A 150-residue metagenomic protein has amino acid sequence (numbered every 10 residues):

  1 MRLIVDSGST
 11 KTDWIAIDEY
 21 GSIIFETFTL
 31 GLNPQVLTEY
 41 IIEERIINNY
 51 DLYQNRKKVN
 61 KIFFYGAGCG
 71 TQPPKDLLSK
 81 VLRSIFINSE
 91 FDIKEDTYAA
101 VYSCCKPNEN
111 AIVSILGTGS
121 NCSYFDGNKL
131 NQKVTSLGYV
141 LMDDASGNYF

Functional and structural regions predicted by a protein language model:
R2-D6, V59-F63, A111-I115: Short glycine-aspartate micro-motif
R2-E44, L130-N131, S136-V140: Short glycine-rich, Thr/Ser-proximal phosphate-binding strand/loop in the N-terminal lobe of ATP-dependent enzymes
V5, E90-D96, S114-L116: General beta-strand structural signal in soluble alpha/beta enzymes
T12-I17, Y102, S114, S120-F125: Short beta-strand scaffold segments in enzyme catalytic cores
Y40-Q54: Short, well-ordered amphipathic alpha-helical segments that serve as non-catalytic structural scaffolds within diverse
D51-D92, C104-K106: Short beta-strand-loop/turn "lid" adjacent to the catalytic site in phosphate-handling enzymes
E95-Y98, Y102-K106, K133: Gly/Ser-rich oxyanion-binding loop with an adjacent helix/lid that shapes the negatively charged ligand pocket
C122-F150: Glycine/GP-enriched mid-protein hinge/lid loop-to-helix segment characteristic of carbohydrate kinases
